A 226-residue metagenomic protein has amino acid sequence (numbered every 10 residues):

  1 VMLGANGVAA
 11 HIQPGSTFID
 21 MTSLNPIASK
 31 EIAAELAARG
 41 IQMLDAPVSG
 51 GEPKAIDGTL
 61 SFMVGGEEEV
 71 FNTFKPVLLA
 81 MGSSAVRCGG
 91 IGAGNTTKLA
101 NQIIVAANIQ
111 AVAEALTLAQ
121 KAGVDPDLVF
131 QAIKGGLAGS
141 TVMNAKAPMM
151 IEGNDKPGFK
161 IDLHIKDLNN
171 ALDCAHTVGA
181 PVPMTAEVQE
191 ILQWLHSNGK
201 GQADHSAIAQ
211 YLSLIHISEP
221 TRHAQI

Functional and structural regions predicted by a protein language model:
G4, F18, T22-Q102: Rossmann-fold dinucleotide-binding core
V8-Q13: Short, conserved loop/helix-junction motifs that constitute active-site signature segments in enzyme catalytic cores
D57-G65, L79, V86, G90-A122 (+2 more regions): Active-site-proximal catalytic alpha-helix in oxidoreductases
I91, N95, G139-D204: Interdomain hinge/lid region at the active-site interface of Rossmann-like NAD(P)-dependent oxidoreductases
D127-K134, A186-E190: Beta-strand segments within the central parallel beta-sheet cores of soluble alpha/beta enzyme folds
I215-I226: Single conserved hydrophobic/aromatic residue that forms the stacking wall/gate of nucleotide- or nucleobase-binding
